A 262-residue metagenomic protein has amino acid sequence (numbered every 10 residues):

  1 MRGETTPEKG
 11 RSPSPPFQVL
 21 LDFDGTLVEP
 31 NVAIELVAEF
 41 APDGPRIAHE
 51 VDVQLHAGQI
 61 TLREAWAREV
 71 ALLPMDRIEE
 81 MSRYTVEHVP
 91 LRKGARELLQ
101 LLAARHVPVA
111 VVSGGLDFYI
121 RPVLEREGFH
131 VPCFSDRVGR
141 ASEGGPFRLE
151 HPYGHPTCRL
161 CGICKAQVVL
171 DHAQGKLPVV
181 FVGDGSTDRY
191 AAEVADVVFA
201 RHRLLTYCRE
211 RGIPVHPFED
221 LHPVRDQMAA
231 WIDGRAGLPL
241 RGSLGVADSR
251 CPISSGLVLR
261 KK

Functional and structural regions predicted by a protein language model:
R2, K93-P108, G115-K262: C-terminal cap/substrate-recognition subdomain and adjoining C-terminal extension of metal-dependent phosphatase-like
R2-R137: Alpha-helical substrate-recognition element adjacent to the catalytic core
